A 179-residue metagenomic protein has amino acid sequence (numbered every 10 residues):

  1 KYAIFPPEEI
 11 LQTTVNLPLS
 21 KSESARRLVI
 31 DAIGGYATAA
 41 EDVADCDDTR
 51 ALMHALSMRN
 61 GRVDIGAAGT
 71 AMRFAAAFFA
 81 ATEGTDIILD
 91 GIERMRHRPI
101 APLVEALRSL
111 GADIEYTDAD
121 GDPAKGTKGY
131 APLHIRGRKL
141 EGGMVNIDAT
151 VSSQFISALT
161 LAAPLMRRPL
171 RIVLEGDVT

Functional and structural regions predicted by a protein language model:
K1-T179: Structural preference for solvent-exposed beta-strand-turn elements and adjacent flexible terminal/loop segments within
